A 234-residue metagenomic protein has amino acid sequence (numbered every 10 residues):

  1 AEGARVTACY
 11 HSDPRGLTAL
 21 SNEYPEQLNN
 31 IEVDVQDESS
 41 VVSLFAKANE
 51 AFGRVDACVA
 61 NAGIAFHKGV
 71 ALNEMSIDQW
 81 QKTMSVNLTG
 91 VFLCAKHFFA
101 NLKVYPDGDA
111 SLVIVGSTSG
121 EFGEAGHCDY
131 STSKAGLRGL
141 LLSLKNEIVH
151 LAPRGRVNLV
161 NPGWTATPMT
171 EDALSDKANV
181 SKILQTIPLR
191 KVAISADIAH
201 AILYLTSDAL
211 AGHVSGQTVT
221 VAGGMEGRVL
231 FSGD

Functional and structural regions predicted by a protein language model:
A4-L17: Conserved glycine-rich Rossmann-like NAD(P)H-binding loop of the short-chain dehydrogenase/reductase
G69, L210, S215-D234: Short C-terminal tail/terminal secondary-structure segment of NAD(P)H-dependent dehydrogenase/reductase domains
G69-L72, S76-Q81, I183: Substrate-binding pocket helix/loop in short-chain dehydrogenase/reductase
A95, S133: Active-site helix of classical SDR
A100, N146-H150: Alpha-helical segment proximal to the catalytic Tyr-Lys
S117: Residue(s) in the substrate-gating loop at a strand-loop-helix junction that position the organic substrate next
I187-I198: A conserved structural motif in NAD(P)-dependent oxidoreductases
